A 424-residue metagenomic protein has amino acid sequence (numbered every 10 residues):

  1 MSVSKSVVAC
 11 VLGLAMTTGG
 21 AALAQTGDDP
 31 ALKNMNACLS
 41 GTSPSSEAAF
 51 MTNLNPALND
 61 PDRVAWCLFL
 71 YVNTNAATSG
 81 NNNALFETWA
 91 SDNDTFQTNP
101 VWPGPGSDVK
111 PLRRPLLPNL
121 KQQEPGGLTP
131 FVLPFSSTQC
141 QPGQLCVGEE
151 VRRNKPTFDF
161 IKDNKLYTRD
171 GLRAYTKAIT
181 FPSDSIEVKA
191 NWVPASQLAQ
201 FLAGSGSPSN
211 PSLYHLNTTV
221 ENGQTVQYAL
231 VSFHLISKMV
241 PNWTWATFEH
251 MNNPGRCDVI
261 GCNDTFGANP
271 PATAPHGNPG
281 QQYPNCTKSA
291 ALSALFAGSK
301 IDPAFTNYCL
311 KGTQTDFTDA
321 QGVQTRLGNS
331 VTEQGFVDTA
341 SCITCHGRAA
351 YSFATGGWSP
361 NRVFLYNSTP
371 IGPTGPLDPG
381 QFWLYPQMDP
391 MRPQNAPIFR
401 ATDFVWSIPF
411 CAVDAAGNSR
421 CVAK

Functional and structural regions predicted by a protein language model:
M1-C10: Bacterial N-terminal signal peptides that target proteins for export
A9-T18: Bacterial N-terminal signal peptides
G20-A24: Sec/Tat signal peptide C-region and signal peptidase I cleavage site
Q25-T344, R348-K424: Conserved small-residue
